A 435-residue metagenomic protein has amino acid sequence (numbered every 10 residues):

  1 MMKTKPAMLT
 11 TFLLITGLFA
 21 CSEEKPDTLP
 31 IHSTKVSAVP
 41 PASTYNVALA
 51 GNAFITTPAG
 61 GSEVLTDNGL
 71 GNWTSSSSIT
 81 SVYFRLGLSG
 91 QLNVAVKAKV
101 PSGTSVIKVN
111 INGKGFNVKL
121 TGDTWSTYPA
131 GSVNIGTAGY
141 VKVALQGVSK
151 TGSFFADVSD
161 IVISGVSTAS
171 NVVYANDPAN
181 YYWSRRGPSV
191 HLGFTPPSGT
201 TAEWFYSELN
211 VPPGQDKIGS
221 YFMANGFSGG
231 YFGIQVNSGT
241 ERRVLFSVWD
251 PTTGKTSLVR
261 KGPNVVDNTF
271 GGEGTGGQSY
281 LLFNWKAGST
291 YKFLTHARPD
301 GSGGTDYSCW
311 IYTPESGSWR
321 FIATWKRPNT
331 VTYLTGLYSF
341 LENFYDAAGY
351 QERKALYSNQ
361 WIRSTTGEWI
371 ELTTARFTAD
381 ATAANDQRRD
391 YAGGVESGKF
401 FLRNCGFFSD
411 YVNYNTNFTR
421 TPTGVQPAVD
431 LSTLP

Functional and structural regions predicted by a protein language model:
M1-K3, N117: Short intrinsically disordered, low-complexity coil segments enriched in acidic
K3-P6, T11-P41: Bacterial Sec-dependent N-terminal signal peptides
T28-N284, K292-P299, G303-P435: Extracytoplasmic
